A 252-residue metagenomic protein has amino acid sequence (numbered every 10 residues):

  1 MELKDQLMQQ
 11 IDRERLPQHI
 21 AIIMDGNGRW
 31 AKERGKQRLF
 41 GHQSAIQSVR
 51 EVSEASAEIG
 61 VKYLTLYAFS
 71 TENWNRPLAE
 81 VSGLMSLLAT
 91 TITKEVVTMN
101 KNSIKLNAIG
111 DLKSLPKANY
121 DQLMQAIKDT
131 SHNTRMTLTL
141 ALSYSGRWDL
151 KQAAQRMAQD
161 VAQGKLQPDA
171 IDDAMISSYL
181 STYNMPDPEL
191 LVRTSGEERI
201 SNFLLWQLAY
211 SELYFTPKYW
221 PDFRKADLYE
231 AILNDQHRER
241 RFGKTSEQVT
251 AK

Functional and structural regions predicted by a protein language model:
M1-K252: Flexible, compositionally biased loop and terminal segments
